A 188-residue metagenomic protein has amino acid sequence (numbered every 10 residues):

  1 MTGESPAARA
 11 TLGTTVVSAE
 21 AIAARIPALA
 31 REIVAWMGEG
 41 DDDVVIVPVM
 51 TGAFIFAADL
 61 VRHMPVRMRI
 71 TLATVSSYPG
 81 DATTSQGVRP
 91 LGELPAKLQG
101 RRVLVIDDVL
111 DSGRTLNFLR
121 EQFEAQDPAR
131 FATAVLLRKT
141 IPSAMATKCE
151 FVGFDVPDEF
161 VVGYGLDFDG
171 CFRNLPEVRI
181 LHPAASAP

Functional and structural regions predicted by a protein language model:
M1-P188: PRPP-associated nucleotide enzymes
